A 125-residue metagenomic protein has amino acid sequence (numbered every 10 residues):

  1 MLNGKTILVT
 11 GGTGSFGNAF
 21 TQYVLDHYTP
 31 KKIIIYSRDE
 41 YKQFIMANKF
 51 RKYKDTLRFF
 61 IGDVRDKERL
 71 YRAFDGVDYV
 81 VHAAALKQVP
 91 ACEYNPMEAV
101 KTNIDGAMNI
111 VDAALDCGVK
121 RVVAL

Functional and structural regions predicted by a protein language model:
K5-H27: N-terminal Rossmann NAD(P)H-binding glycine-rich loop of SDR-like oxidoreductase domains
L25-I45: Conserved glycine-rich Rossmann-like NAD(P)H-binding loop of the short-chain dehydrogenase/reductase
S37, F60-I61, K101: Conserved residues in the N-terminal Rossmann fold of short-chain dehydrogenase/reductase
Y41, R65, K87: Adenine-nucleotide cofactor-binding loop residues
M46-K54: Short, conserved SAM-binding/catalytic segment of Class I S-adenosyl-L-methionine-dependent methyltransferases
R58-Y79: Conserved Rossmann-fold cofactor-binding substructure of NAD(P)-dependent oxidoreductases
Y79-H82, L86-L125: Conserved Rossmann-fold NAD(P)-dependent oxidoreductase catalytic core, especially the SDR/UDP-sugar
